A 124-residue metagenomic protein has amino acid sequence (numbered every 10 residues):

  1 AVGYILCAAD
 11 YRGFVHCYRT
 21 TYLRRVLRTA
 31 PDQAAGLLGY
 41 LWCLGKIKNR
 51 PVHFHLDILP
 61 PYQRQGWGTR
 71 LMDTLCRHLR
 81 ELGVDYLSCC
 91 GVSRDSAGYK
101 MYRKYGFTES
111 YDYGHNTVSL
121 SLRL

Functional and structural regions predicted by a protein language model:
A1-Y4: Glycine-rich phosphate/pyrophosphate-binding loop shared by adenosine-nucleotide-utilizing enzymes
L6-L56: Conserved acyl-donor/pantetheine-binding loop and adjacent beta-alpha core of acyl/acetyltransferases and related
A9-G13, Y62, D95: Feature marks short, surface-exposed loop/turn motifs that line or immediately flank catalytic pockets and channel
N49-V52, L79-G91: Conserved GNAT acetyl-CoA-binding A-motif
H55, L59, V92: Residue-level recognition of the GNAT/N-acetyltransferase active site
H55, R64-H78, K104: Conserved acetyl-CoA-binding loop-helix of GNAT-fold acetyltransferases
P60-Y62, Y111: Short acidic/polar capping segments at secondary-structure boundaries
Y86, C90-Y99, R103-L124: C-terminal "cap" of GNAT-fold acetyltransferases
